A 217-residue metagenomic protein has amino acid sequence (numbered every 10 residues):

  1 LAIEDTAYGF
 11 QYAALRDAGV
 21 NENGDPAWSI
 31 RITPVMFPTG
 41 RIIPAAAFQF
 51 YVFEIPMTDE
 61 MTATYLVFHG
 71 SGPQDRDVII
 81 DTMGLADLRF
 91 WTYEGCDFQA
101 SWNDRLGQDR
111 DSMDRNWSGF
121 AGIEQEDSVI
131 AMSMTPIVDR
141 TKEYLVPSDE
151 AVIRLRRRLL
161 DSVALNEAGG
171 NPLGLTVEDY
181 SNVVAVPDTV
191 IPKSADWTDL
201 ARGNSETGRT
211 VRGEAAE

Functional and structural regions predicted by a protein language model:
L1-E217: C-terminal catalytic domain of Rieske-type non-heme iron oxygenases
